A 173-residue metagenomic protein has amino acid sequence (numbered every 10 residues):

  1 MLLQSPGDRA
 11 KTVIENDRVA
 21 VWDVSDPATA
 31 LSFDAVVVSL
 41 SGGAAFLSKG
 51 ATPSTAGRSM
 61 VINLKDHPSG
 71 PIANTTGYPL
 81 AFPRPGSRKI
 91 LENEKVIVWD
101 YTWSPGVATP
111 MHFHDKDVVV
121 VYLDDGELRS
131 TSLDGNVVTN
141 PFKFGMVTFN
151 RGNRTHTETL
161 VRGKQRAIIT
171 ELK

Functional and structural regions predicted by a protein language model:
M1-D17, T75-F82: N-terminal low-complexity, Pro/Thr/Ser-rich intrinsically disordered segments that act as propeptides or flexible
D17-A30: Extracellular ectodomain segments of secreted/surface proteins
P27-K49, H114-D134: Glycine- and acidic-residue-biased ligand/ion/polar-headgroup-sensing regions
A28-A35, G43-A44, K49-H67, R151-K173: Ligand-binding loop in jelly-roll beta-barrel domains
K49-G50, W103-G106, F144-G145, N153: Tight coil/turn sites that cap or link beta-strands
T55-V98: Surface-exposed beta-loop interaction hotspot
R84-D134: Conserved small-residue-rich
H112-F113, D117-R162, L172: Structured core of small recognition/catalytic domains
